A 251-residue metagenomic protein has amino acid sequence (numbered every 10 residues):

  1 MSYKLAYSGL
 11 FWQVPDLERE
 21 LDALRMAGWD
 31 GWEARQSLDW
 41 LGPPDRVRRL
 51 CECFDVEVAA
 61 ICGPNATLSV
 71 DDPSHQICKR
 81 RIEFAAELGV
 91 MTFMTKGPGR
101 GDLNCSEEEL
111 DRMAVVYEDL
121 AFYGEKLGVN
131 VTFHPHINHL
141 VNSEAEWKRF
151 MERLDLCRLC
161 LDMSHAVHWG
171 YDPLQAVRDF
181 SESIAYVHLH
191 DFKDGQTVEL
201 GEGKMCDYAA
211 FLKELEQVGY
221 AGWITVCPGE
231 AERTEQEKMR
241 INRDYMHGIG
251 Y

Functional and structural regions predicted by a protein language model:
M1-V90, L156-R158, E182, D194 (+1 more regions): N-terminal pre-domain/capping segments
L10-D16, A34-R46, N65-S74, G101-C105 (+4 more regions): Acidic-and-aromatic substrate-binding clefts and catalytic sites of carbohydrate-active enzymes
E20-D22, P44-R48, C78-I82, A114-A121 (+5 more regions): Generic structural signal for well-ordered alpha-helices, preferentially at hydrophobic/aromatic core positions
G31, T92, Y186, G222-W223: Residues at the N-termini of beta-strands
G31-W32, I61, D119-M205: Acidic/histidine-rich catalytic cores of soluble enzymes
V56, V90-M91, V129, V218-G222: A short helix->loop->beta-strand "cap" motif at the edges of active sites that frequently abuts
V70-L159, H168, Q236-E237: Active-site acidic/histidine proton-transfer and metal-coordination neighborhood in alpha/beta enzyme cores
W223-G229: Short acidic/histidine-rich active-site segments
